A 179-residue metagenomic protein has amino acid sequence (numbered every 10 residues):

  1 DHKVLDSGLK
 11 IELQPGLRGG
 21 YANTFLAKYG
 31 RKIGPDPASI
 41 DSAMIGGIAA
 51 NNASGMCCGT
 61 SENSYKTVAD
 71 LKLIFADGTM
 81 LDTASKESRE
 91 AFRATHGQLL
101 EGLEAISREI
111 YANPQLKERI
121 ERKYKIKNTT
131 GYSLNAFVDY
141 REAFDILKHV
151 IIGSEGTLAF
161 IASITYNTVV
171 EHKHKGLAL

Functional and structural regions predicted by a protein language model:
D1-P37, A49, A53-I106, H172-L179: N-terminal glycine-rich flavin-associated loop
G20-A27, K72, G131-N135, K148 (+1 more regions): Predominant activation on well-ordered alpha-helical scaffold segments within soluble catalytic domains
I40-G46: Beta-rich nucleic-acid/ligand-interaction surfaces
S42, S64-K66, A143-D145: Short solvent-exposed loop/turn micro-motifs enriched in small/polar/acidic residues
M44, F75, G153: Short, acidic, Ser/Thr-enriched surface-loop or helix-capping motifs
I48-C57, F144-V169: Conserved phosphate/anionic-ligand binding catalytic regions in large, soluble enzymes, centered on
V68, T129-G131, D145-L147, E155-T157 (+1 more regions): Active-site lining segments that contact anionic ligands and/or coordinate catalytic metals
A105-E142, H149-V150: Polyanion-binding loop/helix "lid" in catalytic or ligand-binding cores
